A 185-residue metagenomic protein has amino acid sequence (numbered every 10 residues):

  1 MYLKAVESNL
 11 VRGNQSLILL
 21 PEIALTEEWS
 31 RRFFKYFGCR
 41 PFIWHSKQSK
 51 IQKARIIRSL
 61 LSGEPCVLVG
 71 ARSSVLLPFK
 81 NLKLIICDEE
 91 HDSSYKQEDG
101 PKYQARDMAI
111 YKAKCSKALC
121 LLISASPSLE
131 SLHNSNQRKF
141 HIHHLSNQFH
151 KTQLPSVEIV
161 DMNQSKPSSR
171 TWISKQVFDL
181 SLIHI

Functional and structural regions predicted by a protein language model:
Y2-R12: Walker A/P-loop NTP-binding motif
Q15-R31: Conserved Walker A/P-loop ATP-binding site and its immediately adjacent core in helicase/helicase-like ATPase domains
E28-S49: Conserved helix-turn-beta segment of the N-terminal RecA-like "Helicase ATP-binding" lobe in SF1/SF2 helicases
K47-L68: Conserved motor-coupling elements within RecA-like helicase/translocase cores
G70-F79: Conserved RecA-like ASCE ATPase "motif II neighborhood" in helicase/translocase motors
R72, D88-E90: Walker B catalytic acidic pair
D92-T152: Post-DEXD/H (motif II) to motif III coupling segment of the RecA-like Helicase ATP-binding lobe
S131-L132, K139-L182: Conserved interdomain linker/interface between the two RecA-like ATPase lobes of SF2 helicase motors
